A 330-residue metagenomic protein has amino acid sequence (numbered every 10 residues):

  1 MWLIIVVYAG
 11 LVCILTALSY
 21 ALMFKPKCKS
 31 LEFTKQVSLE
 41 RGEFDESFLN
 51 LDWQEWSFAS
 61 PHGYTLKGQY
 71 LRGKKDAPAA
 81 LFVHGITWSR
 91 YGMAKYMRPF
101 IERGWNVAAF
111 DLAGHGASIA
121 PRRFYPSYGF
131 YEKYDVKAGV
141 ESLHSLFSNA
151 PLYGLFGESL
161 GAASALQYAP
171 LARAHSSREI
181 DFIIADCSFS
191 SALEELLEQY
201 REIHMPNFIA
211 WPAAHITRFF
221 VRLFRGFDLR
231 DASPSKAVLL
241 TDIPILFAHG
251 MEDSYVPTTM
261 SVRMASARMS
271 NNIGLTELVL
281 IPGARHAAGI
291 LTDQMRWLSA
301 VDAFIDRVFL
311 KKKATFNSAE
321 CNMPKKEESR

Functional and structural regions predicted by a protein language model:
W2-A59, Q69: An N-terminal hydrophobic leader/cap segment in hydrolases
I86-P99: The serine-hydrolase catalytic nucleophile loop
F100-P121: Conserved alpha/beta-hydrolase
Y125-F147: Alpha/beta-hydrolase active-site loop
P170-D228: Hydrolase active-site cap/lid region
L240-T241, F247-H249, D253: Short beta-strand/loop motif that positions the catalytic acidic residue of the alpha/beta-hydrolase fold
S254-M260: Conserved alpha/beta-hydrolase "acid-adjacent" motif
A284-M295: Catalytic histidine-centered segment of alpha/beta-hydrolase-like enzymes
